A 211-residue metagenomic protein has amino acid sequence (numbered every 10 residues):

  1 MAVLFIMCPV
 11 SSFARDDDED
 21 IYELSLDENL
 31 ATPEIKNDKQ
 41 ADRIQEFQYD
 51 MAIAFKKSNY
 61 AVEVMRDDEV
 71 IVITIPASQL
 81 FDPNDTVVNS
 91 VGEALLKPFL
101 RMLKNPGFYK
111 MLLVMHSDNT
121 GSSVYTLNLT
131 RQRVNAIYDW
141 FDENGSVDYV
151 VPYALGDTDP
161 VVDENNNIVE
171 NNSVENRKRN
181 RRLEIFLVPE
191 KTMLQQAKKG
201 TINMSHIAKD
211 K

Functional and structural regions predicted by a protein language model:
M1-V70, E190-Q196, G200-K211: N-terminal targeting leaders that direct proteins to extracytoplasmic destinations
E23-L26, T32-N37, I71-T74, K110-V114 (+1 more regions): A broad, low-specificity signal for short, low-complexity segments enriched in glycine/proline and polar/charged
E34-A41, Q79-N89, S123-L127: Second-shell loop/turn segments in exported
K39-D42, E46, D50, V91-P98 (+2 more regions): Extracytoplasmic/secreted proteins, especially bacterial periplasmic and envelope-associated proteins
D50-N59, E63-M65, F81-V114, I185: Periplasmic peptidoglycan-binding/anchoring modules of Gram-negative envelope and division proteins
E63, V70-P76, L80, K110-V114 (+3 more regions): Soluble periplasmic/extracytoplasmic beta-strand elements of cell-envelope proteins
D67-E69, P76-S78, T86, R101 (+3 more regions): Solvent-exposed coil/turn segments that connect beta secondary-structure elements in extracytoplasmic/periplasmic
S117-N203, I207-D210: Periplasmic OmpA-like peptidoglycan-binding domain that tethers envelope proteins to the cell wall
